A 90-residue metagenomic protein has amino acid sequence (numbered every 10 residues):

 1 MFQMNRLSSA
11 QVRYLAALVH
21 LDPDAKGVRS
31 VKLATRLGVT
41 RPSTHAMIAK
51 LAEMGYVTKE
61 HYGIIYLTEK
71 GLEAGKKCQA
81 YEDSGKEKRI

Functional and structural regions predicted by a protein language model:
F2-V39: N-terminal helix-turn-helix DNA-binding core of bacterial DNA-binding proteins
A16, A46-A49, K76, E87: Solvent-exposed alpha-helical segments within well-ordered globular domains of core cellular machineries
S30-H61, E69: Canonical helix-turn-helix DNA-binding module
G63-Y81: Basic, amphipathic "hinge/linker" alpha-helix immediately C-terminal to the N-terminal HTH DNA-binding motif
D83-I90: Amphipathic alpha-helical dimerization/coiled-coil segments that flank or bridge DNA-binding/regulatory modules
